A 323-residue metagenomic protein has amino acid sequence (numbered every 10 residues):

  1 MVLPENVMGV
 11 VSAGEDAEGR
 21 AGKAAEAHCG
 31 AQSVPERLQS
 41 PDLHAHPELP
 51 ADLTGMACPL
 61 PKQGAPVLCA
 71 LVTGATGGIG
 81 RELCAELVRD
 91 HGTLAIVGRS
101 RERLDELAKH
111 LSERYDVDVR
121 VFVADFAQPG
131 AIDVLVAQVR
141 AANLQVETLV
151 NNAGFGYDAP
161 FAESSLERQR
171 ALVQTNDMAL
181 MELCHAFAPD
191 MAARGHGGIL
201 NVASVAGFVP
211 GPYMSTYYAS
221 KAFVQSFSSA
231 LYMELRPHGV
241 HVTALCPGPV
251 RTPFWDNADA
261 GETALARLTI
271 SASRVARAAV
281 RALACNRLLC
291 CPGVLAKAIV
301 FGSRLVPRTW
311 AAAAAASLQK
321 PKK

Functional and structural regions predicted by a protein language model:
T76-G77: Conserved glycine-rich cofactor-binding loop
H91-E106: Conserved glycine-rich Rossmann-like NAD(P)H-binding loop of the short-chain dehydrogenase/reductase
E113-P129: Rossmann-fold cofactor-recognition segment
P160-F161, R168-A171: Substrate-binding pocket helix/loop in short-chain dehydrogenase/reductase
C184, S220: Active-site helix of classical SDR
S204: Residue(s) in the substrate-gating loop at a strand-loop-helix junction that position the organic substrate next
A244, A264-I299: C-terminal helical subdomain
